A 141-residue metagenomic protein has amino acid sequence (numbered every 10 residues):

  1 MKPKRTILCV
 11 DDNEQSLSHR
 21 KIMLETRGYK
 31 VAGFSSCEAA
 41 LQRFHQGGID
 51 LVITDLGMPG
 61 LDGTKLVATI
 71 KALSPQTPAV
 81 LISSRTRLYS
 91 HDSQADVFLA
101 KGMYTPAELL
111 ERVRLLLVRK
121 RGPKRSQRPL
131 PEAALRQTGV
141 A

Functional and structural regions predicted by a protein language model:
M1-T6, A107-A141: Non-catalytic signal-transmission and effector/linker regions of two-component phosphorelay proteins
K4-Q15, R20-L24, V52: Conserved acidic segment of CheY-like receiver
G28-S35, R43: Short hydrophobic/Thr-rich beta-strand motif most characteristic of the beta2 strand and flanking loop of CheY-like
S35-S36, D62-K65: Acidic catalytic/metal-coordinating carboxylates
Q42, T64-Q76: Short amphipathic alpha-helix used as the core "switch/output" element in two-component signaling
D55: Active-site residues of response regulator receiver
P59: The feature encodes the CheY-like receiver
